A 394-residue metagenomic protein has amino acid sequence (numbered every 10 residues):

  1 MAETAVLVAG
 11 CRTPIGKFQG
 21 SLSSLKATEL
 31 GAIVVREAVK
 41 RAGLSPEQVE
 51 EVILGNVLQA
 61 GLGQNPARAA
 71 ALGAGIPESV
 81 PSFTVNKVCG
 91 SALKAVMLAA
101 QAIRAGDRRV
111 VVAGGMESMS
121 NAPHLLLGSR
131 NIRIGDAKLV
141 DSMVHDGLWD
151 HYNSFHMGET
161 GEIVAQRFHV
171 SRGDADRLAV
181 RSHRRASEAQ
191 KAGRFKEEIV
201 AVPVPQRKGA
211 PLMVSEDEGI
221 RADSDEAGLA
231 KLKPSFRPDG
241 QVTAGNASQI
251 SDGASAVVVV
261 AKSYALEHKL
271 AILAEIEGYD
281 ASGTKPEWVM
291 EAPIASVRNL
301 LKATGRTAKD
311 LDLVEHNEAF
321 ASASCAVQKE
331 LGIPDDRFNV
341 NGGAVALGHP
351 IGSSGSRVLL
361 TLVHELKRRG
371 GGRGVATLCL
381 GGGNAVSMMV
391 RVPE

Functional and structural regions predicted by a protein language model:
M1-A27, E226-E291, A295, K302-A303 (+4 more regions): Condensing-enzyme catalytic core mediating Claisen C-C bond formation in acyl metabolism
M1-L62, P66-A74, E78-P81, T160-R172 (+5 more regions): Conserved active-site "lid/cap" helical segment
C11-T13, S24-I33, R41, D174-E267 (+3 more regions): N-terminal extracellular/periplasmic Venus flytrap/periplasmic-binding protein-like
N56-V110, Y152-H156, D223-Q249, E330-R357 (+2 more regions): Conserved catalytic cysteine-centered active-site region of acyl-thioester-dependent Claisen-condensing enzymes
K87-E117, A165-R194, A256-S263, P350-G371 (+1 more regions): Active-site-proximal alpha-helical scaffold in enzymes
V110-I163: Flexible glycine-/small-residue-enriched beta->alpha junction loops that bind anionic phosphate/pyrophosphate groups
E159-E162, F195-E198, Q206, E277-A346: Active-site pocket-lining segment
